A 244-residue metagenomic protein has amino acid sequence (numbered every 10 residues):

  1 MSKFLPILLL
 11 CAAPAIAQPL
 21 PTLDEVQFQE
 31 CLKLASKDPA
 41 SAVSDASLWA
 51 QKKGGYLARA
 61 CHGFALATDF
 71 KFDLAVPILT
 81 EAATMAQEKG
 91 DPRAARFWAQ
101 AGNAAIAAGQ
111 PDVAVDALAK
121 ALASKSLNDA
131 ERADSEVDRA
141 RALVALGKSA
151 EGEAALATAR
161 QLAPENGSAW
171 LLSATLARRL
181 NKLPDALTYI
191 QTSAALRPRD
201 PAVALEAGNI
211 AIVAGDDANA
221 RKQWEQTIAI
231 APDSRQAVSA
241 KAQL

Functional and structural regions predicted by a protein language model:
L10, P14-T80: N-terminal leader/linker segments that initiate helical-solenoid repeat arrays
D24, Y56-L57, G90, A95 (+5 more regions): Helix-start (N-cap) detector for alpha-helical repeat units in TPR-like alpha-solenoids, especially tetratricopeptide
E30-L32, F64, N103, R141 (+3 more regions): Residue-level recognition of tetratricopeptide repeat
S36, T68-D69, A107, R141 (+4 more regions): Register position in tetratricopeptide repeats
Q51-K52, M85-K89, S124-N128, L162 (+2 more regions): Structural marker of alpha-solenoid helical repeat scaffolds
C61, Q100, D134, D138 (+3 more regions): Canonical tetratricopeptide repeat
I106, S124-L196: Alpha-helical adaptor scaffolds
